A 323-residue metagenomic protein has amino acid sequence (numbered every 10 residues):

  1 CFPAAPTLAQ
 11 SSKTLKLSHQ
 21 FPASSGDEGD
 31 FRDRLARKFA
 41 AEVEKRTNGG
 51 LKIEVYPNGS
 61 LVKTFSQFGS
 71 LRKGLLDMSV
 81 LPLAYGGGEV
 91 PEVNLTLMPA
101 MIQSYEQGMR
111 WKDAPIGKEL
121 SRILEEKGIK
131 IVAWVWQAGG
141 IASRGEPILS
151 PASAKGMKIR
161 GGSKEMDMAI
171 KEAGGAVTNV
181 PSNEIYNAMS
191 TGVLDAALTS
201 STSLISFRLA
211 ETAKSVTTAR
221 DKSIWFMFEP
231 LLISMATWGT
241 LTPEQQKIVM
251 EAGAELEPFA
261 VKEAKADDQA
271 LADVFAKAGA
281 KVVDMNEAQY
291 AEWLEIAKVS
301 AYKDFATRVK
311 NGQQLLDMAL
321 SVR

Functional and structural regions predicted by a protein language model:
C1-T7: C-terminal segment of classical bacterial N-terminal signal peptides
L8-Q107, I116, R122-R323: N-terminal secretory/targeting leader peptides
R110: Short beta-strand-centered segments that line the small-molecule binding cleft or hinge of alpha/beta clamshell
